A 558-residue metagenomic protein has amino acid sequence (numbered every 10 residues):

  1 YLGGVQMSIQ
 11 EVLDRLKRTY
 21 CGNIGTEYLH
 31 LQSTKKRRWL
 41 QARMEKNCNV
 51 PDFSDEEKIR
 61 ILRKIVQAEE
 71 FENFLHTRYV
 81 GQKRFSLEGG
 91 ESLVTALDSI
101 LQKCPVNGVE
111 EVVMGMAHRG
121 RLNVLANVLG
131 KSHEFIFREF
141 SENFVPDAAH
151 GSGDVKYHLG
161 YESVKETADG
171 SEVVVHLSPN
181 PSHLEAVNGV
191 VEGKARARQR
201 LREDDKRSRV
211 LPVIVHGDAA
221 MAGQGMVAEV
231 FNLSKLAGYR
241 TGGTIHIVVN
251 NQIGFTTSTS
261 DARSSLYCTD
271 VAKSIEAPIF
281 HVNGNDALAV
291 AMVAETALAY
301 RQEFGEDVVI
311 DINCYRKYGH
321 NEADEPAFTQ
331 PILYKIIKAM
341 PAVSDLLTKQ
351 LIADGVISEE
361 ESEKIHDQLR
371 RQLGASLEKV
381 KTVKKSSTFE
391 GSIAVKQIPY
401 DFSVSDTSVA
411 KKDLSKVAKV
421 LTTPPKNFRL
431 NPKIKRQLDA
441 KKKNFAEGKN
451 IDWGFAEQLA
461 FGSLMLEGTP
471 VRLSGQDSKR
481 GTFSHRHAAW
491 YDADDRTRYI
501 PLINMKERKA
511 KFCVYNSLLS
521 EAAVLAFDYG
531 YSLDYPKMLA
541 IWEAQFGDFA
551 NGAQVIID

Functional and structural regions predicted by a protein language model:
Y1-L93, V109: Extended, charge-enriched "interface" segments that sit outside catalytic cores
Y1-Q6, S132-F135, E303-E359, E363-Y400: Glycine/aspartate-rich loop-and-adjacent alpha/beta segment that forms the canonical ThDP
F74-E134, R436, I451-M465, T469-P470: Active-site pocket-lining segments that scaffold enzyme catalytic pockets across diverse folds
I100, C104-V124, P212-V215, V343-L369 (+3 more regions): Amphipathic alpha-helical packing elements
Q102, E110-E276, F280, F483-Y535: Cofactor-binding active-site loop characterized by glycine-rich and histidine/acidic residues
A168-D169, Y267-V293, M340-E360, D534-Y535 (+1 more regions): Conserved thiamine diphosphate
G254-S265, K273-V309, N313-G319, A327: Conserved phosphate-handling catalytic cores of large alpha/beta enzymes
V343-S344, D354, S358-V471: Hard-cation-handling environments
